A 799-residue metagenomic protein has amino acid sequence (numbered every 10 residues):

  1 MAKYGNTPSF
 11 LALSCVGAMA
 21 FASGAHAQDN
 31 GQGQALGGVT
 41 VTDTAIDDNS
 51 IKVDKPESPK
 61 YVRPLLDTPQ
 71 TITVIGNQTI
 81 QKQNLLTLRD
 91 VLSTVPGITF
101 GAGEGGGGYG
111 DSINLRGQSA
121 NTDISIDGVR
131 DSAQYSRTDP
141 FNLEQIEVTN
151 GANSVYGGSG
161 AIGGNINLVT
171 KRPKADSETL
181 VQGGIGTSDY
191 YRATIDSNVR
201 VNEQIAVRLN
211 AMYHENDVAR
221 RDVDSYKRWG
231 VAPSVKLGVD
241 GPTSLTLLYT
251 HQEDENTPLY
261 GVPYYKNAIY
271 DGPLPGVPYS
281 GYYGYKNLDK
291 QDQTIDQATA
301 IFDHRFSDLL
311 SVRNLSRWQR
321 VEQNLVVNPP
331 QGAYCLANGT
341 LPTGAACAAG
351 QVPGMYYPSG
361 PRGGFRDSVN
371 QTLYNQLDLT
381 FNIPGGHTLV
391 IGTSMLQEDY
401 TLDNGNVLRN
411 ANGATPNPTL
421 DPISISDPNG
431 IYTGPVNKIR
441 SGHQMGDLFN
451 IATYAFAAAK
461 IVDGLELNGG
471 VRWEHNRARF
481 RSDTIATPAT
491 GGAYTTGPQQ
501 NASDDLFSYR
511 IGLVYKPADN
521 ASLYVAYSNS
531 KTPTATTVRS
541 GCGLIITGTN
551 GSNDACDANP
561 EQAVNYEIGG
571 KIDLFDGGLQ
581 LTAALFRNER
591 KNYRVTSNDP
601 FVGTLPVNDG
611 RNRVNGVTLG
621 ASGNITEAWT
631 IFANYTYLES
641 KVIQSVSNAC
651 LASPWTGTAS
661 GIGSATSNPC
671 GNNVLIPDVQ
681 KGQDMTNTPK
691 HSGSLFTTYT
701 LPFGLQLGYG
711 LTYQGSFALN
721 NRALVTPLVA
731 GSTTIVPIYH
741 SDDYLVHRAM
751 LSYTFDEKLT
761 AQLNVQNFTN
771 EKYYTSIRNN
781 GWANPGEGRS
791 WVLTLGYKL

Functional and structural regions predicted by a protein language model:
K52-I72, N77, L86-V129: Extracytoplasmic beta-strand/coil segments of soluble accessory domains associated with Gram-negative outer-membrane
S112, V129-N150: Short acidic/polar hinge/loop motifs at secondary-structure boundaries that mediate gating or recognition
F141-E144, V155-V231, V239-T243, D296 (+1 more regions): Outer-membrane beta-barrel translocator/receptor signature
H214-A219, Y226, V231-R305, W318-N370 (+2 more regions): Acidic/polar loop-and-plug regions of large Gram-negative outer-membrane beta-barrel proteins
K236-D240, N370, G386-E398, Q444-N588 (+1 more regions): Structural signature of Gram-negative outer-membrane beta-barrels, strongest in the C-terminal barrel of TonB-dependent
F302-R305, L310-R317, V321-V327, K516 (+2 more regions): Membrane-embedded beta-barrel scaffold of Gram-negative outer-membrane proteins
R587-E589, V607-L724, T769, T794 (+1 more regions): Gram-negative outer-membrane beta-barrel transporters
T712-P727, S752-L799: C-terminal beta-signal and adjacent terminal beta-strands/loops of Gram-negative outer-membrane beta-barrel proteins
